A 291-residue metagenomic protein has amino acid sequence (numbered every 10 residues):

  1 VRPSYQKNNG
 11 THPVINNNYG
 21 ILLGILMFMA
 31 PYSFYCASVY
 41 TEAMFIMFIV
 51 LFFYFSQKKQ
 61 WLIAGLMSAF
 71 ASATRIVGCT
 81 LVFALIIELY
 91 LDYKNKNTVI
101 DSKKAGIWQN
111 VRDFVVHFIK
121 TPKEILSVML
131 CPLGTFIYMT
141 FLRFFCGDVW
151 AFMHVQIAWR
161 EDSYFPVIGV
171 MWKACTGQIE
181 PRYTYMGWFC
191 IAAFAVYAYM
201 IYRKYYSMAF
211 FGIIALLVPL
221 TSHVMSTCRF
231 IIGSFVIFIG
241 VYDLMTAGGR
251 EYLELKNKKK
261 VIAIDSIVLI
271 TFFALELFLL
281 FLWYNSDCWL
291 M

Functional and structural regions predicted by a protein language model:
V1-M29, I46-M47, I63, Y206-F210: Transmembrane-helix signature of polytopic, membrane-embedded enzymes that assemble or transfer cell-envelope glycans
S4-I15, Y93-T121, G249-I264: Membrane-interfacial, low-structure loops and terminal tails that flank and connect transmembrane helices in multi-pass
G10-N18, F52-I63, Y93-K96: Membrane-interface transmembrane helices that cradle and orient dolichyl/undecaprenyl
I21-S56, I63, F70-F83, C228-F235: Multi-pass, polyprenyl lipid-linked donor-dependent membrane glycosyltransferases
F70-A71, V82-V99, K104-F211, E276-S286: Membrane-lumen/periplasm interface segments of specific transmembrane helices in polyprenyl phosphate-linked
V128-P132, G248-L290: Signature aromatic-anchored transmembrane alpha helix within multi-pass, membrane-resident enzymes that catalyze glycan
Y199-T221, F230, S234: Transmembrane alpha-helix segments characteristic of polytopic inner-membrane glycan-assembly/cell-envelope
T221, M225-A247: Hydrophobic/aromatic-rich transmembrane helices and adjacent perimembrane loops
